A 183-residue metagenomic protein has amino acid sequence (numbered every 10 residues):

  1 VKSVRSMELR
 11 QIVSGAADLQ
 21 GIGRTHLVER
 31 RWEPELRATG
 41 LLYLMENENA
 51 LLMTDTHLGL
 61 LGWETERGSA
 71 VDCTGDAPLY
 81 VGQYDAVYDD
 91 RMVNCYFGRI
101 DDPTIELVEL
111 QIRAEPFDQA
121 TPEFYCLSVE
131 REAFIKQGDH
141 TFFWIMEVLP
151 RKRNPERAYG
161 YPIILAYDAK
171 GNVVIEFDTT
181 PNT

Functional and structural regions predicted by a protein language model:
V1-P78: Long, contiguous interaction/targeting segments characteristic of exported/extracellular or secretory-pathway proteins
R31-R37, V87-R91, Q137: Short, ordered beta-strand-loop transition motifs
A38-G40, N47-N49, R91-C95, Y159-Y161: Short, surface-exposed coil-to-beta transition loops
M45, I100, M146-P150: Short beta-strand-to-loop capping motifs
A70-F97: Extracellular ectodomain segments of secreted/surface proteins
R91, L107-T183: Ser/Thr-rich low-complexity repeats and stalk/linker segments
I100-E106: Short proline/glycine-enriched turn/loop motifs at strand-loop junctions of beta-rich domains
